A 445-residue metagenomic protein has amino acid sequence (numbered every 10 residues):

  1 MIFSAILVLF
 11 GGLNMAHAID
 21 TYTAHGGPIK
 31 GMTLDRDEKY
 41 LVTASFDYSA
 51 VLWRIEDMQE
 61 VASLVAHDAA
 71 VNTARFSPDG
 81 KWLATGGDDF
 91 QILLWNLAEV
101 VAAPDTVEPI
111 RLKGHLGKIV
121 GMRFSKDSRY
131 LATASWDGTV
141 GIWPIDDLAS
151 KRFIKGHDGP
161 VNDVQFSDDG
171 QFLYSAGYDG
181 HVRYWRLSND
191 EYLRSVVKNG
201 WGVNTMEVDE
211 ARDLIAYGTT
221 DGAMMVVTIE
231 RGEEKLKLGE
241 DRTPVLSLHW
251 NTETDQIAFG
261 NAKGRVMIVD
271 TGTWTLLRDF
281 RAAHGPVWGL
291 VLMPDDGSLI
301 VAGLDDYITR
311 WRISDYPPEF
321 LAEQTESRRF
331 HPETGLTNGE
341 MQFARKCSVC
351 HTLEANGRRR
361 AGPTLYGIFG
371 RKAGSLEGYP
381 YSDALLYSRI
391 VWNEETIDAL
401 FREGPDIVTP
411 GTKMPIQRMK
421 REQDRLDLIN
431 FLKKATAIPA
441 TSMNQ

Functional and structural regions predicted by a protein language model:
I19-A24, E60-A66, A102-G114, S150-G156 (+3 more regions): Short C-terminal beta-strands that terminate individual repeats in beta-propeller domains, predominantly WD40 blades
L41, L83, L131, L173 (+3 more regions): Hydrophobic beta-strand positions that form the internal "hydrophobic ladder" of WD40/Gbeta-like beta-propeller blades
A44-D47, T85-D89, A134-D137, A176-D179 (+3 more regions): Conserved strand-to-loop turn within each blade of WD40 beta-propeller repeats
A50-W53, I92-W95, V140-W143, V182-W185 (+3 more regions): WD40-repeat beta-propellers
D315-Q342: Electrostatic cytochrome c docking/interface patches
E333-E354, L365: Sequence/structural segment immediately N-terminal to covalent heme-attachment motifs in c-type and related
R359, P363-P415, L428, L432: Extracytoplasmic electron-transfer domains, predominantly the class I c-type cytochrome c fold
